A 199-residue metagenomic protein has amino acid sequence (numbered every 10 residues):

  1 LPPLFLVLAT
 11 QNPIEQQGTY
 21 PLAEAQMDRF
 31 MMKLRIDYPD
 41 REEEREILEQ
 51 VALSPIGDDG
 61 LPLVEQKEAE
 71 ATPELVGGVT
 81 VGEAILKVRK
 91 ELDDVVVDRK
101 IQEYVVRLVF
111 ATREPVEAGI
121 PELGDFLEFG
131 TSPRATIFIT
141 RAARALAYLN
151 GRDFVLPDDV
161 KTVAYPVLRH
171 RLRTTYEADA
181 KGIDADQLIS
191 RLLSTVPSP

Functional and structural regions predicted by a protein language model:
L1-T80, L86-D94, R144-L146: Canonical AAA+ ATPase core
E24, R41-E42, G82, R99 (+2 more regions): Alpha-helix N-capping/helix-start residues
Q26, L48-A52, V109, A164 (+1 more regions): Hydrophobic aliphatic residues
R41, R45-E49, Q102, V106 (+1 more regions): An amphipathic alpha-helix signature
I47, V88-E91, L108, R191-T195: Residues that form generic nucleotide/phosphate-binding pockets
L63-E117, P121-T136: Conserved AAA+ ATPase small/helical "lid" subdomain
K87, R99, R113-P199: C-terminal engagement/docking regions of AAA+ P-loop ATPases
